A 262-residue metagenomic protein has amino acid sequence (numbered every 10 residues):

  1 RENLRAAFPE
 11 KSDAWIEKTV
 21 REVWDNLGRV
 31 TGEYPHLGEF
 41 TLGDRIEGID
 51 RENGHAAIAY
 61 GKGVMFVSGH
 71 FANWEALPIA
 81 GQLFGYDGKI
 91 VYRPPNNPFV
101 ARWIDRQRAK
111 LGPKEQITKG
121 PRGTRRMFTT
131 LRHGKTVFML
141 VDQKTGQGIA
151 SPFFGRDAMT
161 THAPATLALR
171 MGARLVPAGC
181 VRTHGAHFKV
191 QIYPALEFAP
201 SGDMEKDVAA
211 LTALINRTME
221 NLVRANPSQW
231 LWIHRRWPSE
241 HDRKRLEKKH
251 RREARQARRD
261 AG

Functional and structural regions predicted by a protein language model:
R1-S68, N73, W103-Q107, R258-G262: Membrane-anchoring hydrophobic helices of lipid-metabolizing enzymes
N3, A80, R106-Q107, T166 (+1 more regions): Generic structural signal for isolated residues within well-ordered alpha-helices
A7, K110-L111, A225: Alpha-helical structural context
E10, P113-K114, A173, S228: Short, well-ordered coil loops that connect the C-terminus of an alpha-helix to the N-terminus of a beta-strand
E17-R21, I58, L83-D87, P121-G262: Non-catalytic C-terminal accessory region of glycerolipid acyltransferases and related lyso-lipid remodeling enzymes
E22, Y60-P121, G146-S151, D157 (+1 more regions): Catalytic core of membrane glycerolipid acyltransferases/transacylases, capturing the structured, soluble-facing
G54-H55, P78, I104-D105, M127-F128 (+1 more regions): Short amphipathic alpha-helical segments and helix-helix/interface helices
